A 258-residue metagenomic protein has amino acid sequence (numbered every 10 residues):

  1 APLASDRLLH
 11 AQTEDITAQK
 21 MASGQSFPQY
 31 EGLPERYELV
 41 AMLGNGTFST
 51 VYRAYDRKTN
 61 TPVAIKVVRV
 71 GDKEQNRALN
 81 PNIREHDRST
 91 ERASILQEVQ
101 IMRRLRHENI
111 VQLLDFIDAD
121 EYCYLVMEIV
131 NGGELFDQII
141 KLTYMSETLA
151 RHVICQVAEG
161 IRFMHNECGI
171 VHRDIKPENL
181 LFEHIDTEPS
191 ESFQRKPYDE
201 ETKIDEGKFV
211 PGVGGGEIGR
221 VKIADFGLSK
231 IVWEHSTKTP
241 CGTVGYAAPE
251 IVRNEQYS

Functional and structural regions predicted by a protein language model:
T50: Conserved N-lobe ATP-binding subsite of Hanks-type protein kinase domains, especially the beta3 VAIK lysine
V68-L105: Conserved N-lobe beta3->alphaC-helix segment of eukaryotic protein kinase catalytic domains
F116: Activation-segment/catalytic-loop signature of the eukaryotic protein kinase fold
D120-E134: Conserved short submotifs of the Hanks-type protein kinase catalytic core that shape the nucleotide-binding pocket
F136-M145: AlphaC helix of the protein kinase catalytic domain
V153-I154: Activation segment signature within eukaryotic-like protein kinase domains
H165-E183: Catalytic-loop of the protein kinase fold
